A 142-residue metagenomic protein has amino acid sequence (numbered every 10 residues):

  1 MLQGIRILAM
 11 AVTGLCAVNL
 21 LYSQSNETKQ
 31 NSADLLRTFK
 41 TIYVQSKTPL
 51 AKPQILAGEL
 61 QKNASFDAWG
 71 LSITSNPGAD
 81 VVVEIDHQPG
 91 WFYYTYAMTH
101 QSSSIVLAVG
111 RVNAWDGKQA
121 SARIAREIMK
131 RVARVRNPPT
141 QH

Functional and structural regions predicted by a protein language model:
M1-A11: Bacterial N-terminal signal peptides that target proteins for export
A9-N19: Bacterial N-terminal signal peptides
A17, S65-D67: Short, structurally constrained coil/turn elements that cap an alpha-helix or connect an alpha-helix to the following
Q24-I42, T48-S65, T99-H142: C-terminal/domain-edge helix-coil "capping" segments
D34, S72-S75, Q88: Short secondary-structure boundary/capping segments within folded domains
Q45-S46, E84: Solvent-exposed beta-strand motifs enriched in subsets of small alpha/beta binding domains, especially certain
D67-A79: Short acidic low-complexity segments
P77-V112: Mid-chain, structured segments of secreted extracytoplasmic proteins
